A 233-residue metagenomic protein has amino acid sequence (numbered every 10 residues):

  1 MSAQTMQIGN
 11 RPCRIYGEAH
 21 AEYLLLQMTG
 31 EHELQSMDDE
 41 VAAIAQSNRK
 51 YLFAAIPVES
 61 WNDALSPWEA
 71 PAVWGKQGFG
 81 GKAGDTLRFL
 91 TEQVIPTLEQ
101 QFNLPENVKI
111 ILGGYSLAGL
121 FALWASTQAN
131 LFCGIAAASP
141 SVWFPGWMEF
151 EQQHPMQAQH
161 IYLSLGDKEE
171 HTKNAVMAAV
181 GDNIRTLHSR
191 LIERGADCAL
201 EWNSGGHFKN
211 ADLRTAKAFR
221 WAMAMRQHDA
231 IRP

Functional and structural regions predicted by a protein language model:
M1-E18: N-terminal cap/lid segment of alpha/beta-hydrolase-fold proteins
G9-P12, A21-N103: Serine-hydrolase catalytic machinery in alpha/beta-hydrolase-like enzymes
V41-A42, A125-S126, H188: A conserved amphipathic alpha-helix that caps or lines the catalytic cleft of carbohydrate- and lipid-modifying enzymes
G113-A118, A122: Gly/Ala-rich beta-loop-alpha elbow adjacent to hydrolase catalytic centers
W124-G134: Conserved hydrolase catalytic core segment
A136-A138: A short, hydrophobic beta-strand element of the alpha/beta-hydrolase
V142-A222: The feature captures the conserved acid-bearing segment of alpha/beta-hydrolase catalytic domains
R194-G195, R226-P233: Alpha/beta-hydrolase-fold serine-hydrolase catalytic core, especially in secreted/extracellular enzymes
